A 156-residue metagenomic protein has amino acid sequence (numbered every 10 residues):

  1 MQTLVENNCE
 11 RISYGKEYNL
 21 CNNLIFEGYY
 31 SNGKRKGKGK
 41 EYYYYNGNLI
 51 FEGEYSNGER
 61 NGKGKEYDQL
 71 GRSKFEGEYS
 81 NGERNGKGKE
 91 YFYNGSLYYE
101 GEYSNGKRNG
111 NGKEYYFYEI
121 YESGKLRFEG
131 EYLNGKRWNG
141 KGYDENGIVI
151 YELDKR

Functional and structural regions predicted by a protein language model:
M1-R156: Glycine/tyrosine- and acidic-biased, solvent-exposed loop/turn segments at the edges of beta-strands
